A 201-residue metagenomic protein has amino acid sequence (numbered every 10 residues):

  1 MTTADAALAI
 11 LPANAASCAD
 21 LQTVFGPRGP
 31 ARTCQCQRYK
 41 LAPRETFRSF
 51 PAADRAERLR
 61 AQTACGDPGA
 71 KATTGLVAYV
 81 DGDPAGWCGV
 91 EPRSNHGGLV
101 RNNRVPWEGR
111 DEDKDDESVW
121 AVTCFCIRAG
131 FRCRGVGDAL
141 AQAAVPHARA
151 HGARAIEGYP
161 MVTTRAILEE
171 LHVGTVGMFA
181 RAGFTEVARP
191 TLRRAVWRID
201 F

Functional and structural regions predicted by a protein language model:
M1-S49: Conserved N-terminal entry element of GNAT/NAT acetyltransferase domains
C34-T73: Active-site rim helix/loop that mediates acceptor-substrate recognition in acyltransferases
C65-G69, T73, Y79, P84-F125 (+2 more regions): Conserved acyl-donor/pantetheine-binding loop and adjacent beta-alpha core of acyl/acetyltransferases and related
E91, Y159, P190: Conserved residues at the C-terminal ends of beta-strands
S118-V122, A141, A148-L168: Conserved GNAT acetyl-CoA-binding A-motif
V122-I127, C133-A150, R181: Conserved acetyl-CoA-binding loop-helix of GNAT-fold acetyltransferases
E169-G183, V187-F201: C-terminal "cap" of GNAT-fold acetyltransferases
